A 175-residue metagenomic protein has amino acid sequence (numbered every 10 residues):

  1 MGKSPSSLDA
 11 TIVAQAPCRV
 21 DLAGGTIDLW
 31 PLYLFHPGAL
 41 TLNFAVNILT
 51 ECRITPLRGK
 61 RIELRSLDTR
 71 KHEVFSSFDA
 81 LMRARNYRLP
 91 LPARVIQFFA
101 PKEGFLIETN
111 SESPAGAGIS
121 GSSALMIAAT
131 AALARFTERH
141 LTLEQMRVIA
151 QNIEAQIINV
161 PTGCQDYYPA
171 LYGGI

Functional and structural regions predicted by a protein language model:
G2-G121, A131-L141, Y172-I175: ATP-binding N-lobe of GHMP and related small-molecule kinases
R88, M126, M146: Hydrophobic (often cysteine-bearing) scaffold residues that line and stabilize catalytic clefts of nucleotide/cofactor
G121, L125, E138, T142 (+2 more regions): Short, contiguous, pocket-lining structural segments that sit at or immediately flank catalytic/ligand-binding sites
L143-I175: Alpha/beta catalytic cores of group-transfer enzymes, especially the acyltransferase/condensing modules of polyketide
